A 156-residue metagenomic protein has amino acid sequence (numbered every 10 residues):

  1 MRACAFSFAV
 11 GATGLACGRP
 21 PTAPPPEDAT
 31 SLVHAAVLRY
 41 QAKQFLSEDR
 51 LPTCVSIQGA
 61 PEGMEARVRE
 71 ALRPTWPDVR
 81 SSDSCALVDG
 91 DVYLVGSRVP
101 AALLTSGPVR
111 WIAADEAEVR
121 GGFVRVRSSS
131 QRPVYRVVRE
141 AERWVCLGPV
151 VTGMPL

Functional and structural regions predicted by a protein language model:
M1-S7: Bacterial N-terminal signal peptides that target proteins for export
G14-A16: C-terminal motif of bacterial Sec signal peptides marking the signal peptidase cleavage site
G18-Q131, V151-L156: Flexible low-complexity loop/turn motifs enriched in small/helix-breaking residues
R132-P155: Short beta-strand edge/turn micro-motifs at domain boundaries
